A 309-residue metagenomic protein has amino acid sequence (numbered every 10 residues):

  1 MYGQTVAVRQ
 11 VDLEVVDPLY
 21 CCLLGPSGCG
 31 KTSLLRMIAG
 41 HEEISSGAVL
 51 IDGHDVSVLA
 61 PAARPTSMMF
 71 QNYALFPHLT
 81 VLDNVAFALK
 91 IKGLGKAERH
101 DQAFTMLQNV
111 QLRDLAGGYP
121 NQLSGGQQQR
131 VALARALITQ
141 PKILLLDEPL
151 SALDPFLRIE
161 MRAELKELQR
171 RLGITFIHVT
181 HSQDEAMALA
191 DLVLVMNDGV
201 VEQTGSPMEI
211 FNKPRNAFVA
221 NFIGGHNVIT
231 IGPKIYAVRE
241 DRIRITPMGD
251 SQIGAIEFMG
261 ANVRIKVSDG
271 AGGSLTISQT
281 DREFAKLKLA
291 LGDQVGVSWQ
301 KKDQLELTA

Functional and structural regions predicted by a protein language model:
L24-P26: The feature captures the beta-strand-to-loop junction immediately N-terminal to the Walker
T32-L35, V131: ABC ATPase nucleotide-binding domain helices that frame the ATP-binding cleft
A39: Helix-to-loop junction immediately C-terminal to a conserved catalytic motif
G47-D55: Conserved ABC transporter NBD signature motif
P61-R215: ABC ATPase nucleotide-binding domains
I235-A309: Non-catalytic connector elements of ABC transporters
